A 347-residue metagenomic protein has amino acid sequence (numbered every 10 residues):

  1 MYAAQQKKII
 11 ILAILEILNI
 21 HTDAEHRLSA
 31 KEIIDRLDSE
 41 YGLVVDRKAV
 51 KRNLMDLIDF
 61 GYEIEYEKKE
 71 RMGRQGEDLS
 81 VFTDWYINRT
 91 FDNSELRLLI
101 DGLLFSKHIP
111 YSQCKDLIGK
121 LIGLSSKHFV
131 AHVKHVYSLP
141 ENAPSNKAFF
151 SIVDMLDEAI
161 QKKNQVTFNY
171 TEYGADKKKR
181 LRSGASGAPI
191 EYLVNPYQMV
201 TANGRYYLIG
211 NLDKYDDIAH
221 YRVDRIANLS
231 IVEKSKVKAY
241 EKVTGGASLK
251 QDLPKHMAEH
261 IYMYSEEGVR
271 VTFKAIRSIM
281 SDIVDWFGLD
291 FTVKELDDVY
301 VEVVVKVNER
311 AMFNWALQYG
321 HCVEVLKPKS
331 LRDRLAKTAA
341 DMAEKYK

Functional and structural regions predicted by a protein language model:
M1-G102, G187, D341-K347: Short, basic/aromatic recognition patches that contact phosphate-bearing ligands
A3, I11, K127, E141-T272: Core beta-strand-centered patch of the WYL/Sm-like small regulatory domain
E25, Q165, R205, D297-V304: A generic structural signal for beta-strand entry/edge sites
E63, P196-Q198, T292: Short, surface-exposed charged micro-motifs
R71, G204-R205, D224, D298-V299 (+1 more regions): Beta-strand-connecting loop/turn residues
Y86-R180: Bulky hydrophobic/aromatic content
K250-K347: Polybasic (Lys/Arg-rich)
